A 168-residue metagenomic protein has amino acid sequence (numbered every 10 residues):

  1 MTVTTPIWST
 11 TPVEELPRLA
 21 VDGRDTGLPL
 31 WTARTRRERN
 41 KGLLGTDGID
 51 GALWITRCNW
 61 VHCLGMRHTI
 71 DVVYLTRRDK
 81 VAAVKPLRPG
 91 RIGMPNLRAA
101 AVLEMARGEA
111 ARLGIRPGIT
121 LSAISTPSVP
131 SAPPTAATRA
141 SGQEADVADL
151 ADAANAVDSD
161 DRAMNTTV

Functional and structural regions predicted by a protein language model:
T2-G142, L150, D161-V168: Compact, glycine-rich, soluble single-domain proteins
A154-D160: Intrinsically disordered, low-complexity tandem-repeat regions
